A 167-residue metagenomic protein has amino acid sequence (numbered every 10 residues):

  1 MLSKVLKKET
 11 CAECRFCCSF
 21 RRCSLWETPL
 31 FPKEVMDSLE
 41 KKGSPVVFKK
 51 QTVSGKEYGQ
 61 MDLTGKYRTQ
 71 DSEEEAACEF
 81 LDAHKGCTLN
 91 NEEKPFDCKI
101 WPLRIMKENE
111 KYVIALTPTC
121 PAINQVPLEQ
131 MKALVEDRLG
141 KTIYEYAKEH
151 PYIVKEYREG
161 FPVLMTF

Functional and structural regions predicted by a protein language model:
M1-F167: Short loop/turn segments that flank or connect secondary-structure elements
